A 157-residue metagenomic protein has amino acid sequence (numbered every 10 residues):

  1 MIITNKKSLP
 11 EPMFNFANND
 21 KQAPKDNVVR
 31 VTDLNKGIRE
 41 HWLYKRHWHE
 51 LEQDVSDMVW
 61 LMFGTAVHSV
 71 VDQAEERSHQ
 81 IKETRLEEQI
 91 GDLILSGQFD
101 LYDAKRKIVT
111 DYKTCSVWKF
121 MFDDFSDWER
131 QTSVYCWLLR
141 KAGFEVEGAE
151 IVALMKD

Functional and structural regions predicted by a protein language model:
M1-V109, S116-E129, R140: Metal-dependent nuclease catalytic cores that hydrolyze phosphodiester bonds in DNA/RNA, characterized by
D111-T114, A153: Residue-level recognition of conserved beta-strand positions in structured domain cores
A142-D157: Substrate-binding beta-hairpin/strand module that engages nucleic acids
